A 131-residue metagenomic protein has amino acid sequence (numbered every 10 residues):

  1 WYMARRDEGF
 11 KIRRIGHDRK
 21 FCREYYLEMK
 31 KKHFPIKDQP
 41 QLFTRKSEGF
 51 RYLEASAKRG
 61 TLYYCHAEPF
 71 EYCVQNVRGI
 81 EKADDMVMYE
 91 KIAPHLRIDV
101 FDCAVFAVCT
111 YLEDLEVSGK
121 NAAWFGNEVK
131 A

Functional and structural regions predicted by a protein language model:
W1-Q41, E68-A131: RNase H-like, metal-dependent nuclease domains and their acidic two-metal-ion catalytic environment used
K37-A67: Short alpha-helix plus adjacent loop in nuclease-associated cores
